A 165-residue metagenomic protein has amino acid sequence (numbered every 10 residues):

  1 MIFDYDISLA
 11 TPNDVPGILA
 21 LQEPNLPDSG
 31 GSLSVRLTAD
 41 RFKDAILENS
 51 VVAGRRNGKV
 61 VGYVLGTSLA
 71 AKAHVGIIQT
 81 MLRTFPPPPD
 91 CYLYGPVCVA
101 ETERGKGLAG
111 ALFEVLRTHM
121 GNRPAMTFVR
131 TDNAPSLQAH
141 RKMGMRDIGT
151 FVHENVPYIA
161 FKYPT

Functional and structural regions predicted by a protein language model:
D4-A20, G31: A short beta-loop-alpha structural element at the N-terminal edge of CoA-dependent acyl/N-acetyltransferase catalytic
Y5, G58-Y63, Y92: Glycine-rich phosphate/pyrophosphate-binding loop shared by adenosine-nucleotide-utilizing enzymes
A10, Y94-V99, V129: Hydrophobic adenine-recognition pocket in adenosine-nucleotide-binding enzymes
G31-R56, L65: Active-site rim helix/loop that mediates acceptor-substrate recognition in acyltransferases
L65-P96, R104: Conserved acyl-donor/pantetheine-binding loop and adjacent beta-alpha core of acyl/acetyltransferases and related
G95-E101, G105-T118, Q138-K142: Conserved acetyl-CoA-binding loop-helix of GNAT-fold acetyltransferases
H119-D132: Conserved GNAT acetyl-CoA-binding A-motif
F128, R141-A160: Conserved catalytic-core motifs of GNAT/GCN5-like acyltransferases
